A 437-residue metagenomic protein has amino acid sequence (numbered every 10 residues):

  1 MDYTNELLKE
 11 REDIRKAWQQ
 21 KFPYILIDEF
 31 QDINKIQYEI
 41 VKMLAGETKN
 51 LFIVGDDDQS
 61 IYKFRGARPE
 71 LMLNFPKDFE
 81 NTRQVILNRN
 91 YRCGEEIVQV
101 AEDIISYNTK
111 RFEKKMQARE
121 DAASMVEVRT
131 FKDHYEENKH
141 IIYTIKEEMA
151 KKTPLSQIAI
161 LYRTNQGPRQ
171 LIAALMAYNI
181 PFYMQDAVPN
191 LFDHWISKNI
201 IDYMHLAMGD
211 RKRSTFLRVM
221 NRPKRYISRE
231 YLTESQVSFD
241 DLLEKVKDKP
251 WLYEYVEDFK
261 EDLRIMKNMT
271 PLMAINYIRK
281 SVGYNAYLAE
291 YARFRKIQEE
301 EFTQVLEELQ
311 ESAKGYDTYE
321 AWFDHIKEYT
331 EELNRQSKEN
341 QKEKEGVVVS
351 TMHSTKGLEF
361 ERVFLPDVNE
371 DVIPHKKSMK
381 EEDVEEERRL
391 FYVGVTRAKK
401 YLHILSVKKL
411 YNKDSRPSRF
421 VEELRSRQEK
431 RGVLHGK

Functional and structural regions predicted by a protein language model:
M1-L73, R89-C93: Conserved helicase NTPase motor core
L26-E29, V54, T164, A321-H375 (+2 more regions): Conserved helicase core region in the C-terminal RecA-like lobe
E47-N50, D56-D58, F79-Q84, A122-V126 (+4 more regions): Short glycine-/polar-rich loops that comprise or flank the Walker A/P-loop and associated switch/sensor motifs
T48-K49, I104-K114, P271, K314-A321: Proline-centered turn/helix-capping motifs that create local helix->coil transitions or kinks
E80-R83, N88-P181, M208-G209: Helicase P-loop NTPase motor core
D121-S124, K152-L272: ATPase/helicase motor core of nucleic-acid motors
K245-S354, H375, Y401, V421 (+1 more regions): Accessory C-terminal helicase-associated subdomains
E359, L365-N369, K377, K408-K437: Structural signature of nuclease core domains in nucleic-acid processing machines
